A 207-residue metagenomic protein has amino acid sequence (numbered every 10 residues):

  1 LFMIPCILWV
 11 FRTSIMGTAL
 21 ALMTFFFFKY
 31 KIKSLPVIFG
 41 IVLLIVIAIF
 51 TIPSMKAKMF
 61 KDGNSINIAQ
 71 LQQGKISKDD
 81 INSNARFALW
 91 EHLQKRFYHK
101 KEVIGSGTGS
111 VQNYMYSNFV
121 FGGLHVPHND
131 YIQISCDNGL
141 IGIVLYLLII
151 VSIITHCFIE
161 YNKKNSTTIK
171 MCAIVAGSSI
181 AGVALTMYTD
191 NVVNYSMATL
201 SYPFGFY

Functional and structural regions predicted by a protein language model:
L1-Y30, T51-K56, N138-G142: Helix-loop-helix junctions and helix-breaking kinks within/between transmembrane helices of multi-pass membrane
F2-C6, I45-T51, I180-Y188: Aromatic-anchored segments of alpha-helical transmembrane domains
L8, I15, F28-K31, T155-N165 (+1 more regions): Juxtamembrane transmembrane-helix termini
L8, K29-S77, E91-H99, T108: A membrane-periplasm/extracellular boundary helix in multi-pass inner-membrane enzymes that assemble envelope glycans
W9-G17, V126-I132, T189-S201: Membrane-interface catalytic loops of GT-C/OST-like multi-pass glycosylation enzymes that act
I76-N138: Long extracytoplasmic/lumenal interhelical loops at the membrane interface of multi-pass membrane proteins
D137-A184: Hydrophobic transmembrane alpha-helices and their immediate junctions
I174-Y207: Transmembrane alpha-helices of multi-pass inner-membrane enzymes
